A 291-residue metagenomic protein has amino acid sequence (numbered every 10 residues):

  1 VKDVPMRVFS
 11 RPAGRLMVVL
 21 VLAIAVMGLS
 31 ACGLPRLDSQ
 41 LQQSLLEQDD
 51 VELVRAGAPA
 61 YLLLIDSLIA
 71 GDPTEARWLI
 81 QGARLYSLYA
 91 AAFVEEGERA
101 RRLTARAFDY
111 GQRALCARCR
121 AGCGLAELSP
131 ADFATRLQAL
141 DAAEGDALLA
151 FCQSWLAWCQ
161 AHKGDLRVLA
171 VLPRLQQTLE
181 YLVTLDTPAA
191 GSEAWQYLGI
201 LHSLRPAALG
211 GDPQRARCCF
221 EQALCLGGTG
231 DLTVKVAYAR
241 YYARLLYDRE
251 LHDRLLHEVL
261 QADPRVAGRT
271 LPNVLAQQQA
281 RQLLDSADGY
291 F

Functional and structural regions predicted by a protein language model:
M17-G28: Bacterial N-terminal signal peptides
V26-E52, S67: Bacterial Sec signal peptide processing site at the extreme N-terminus
D50-Q81: Post-signal-peptide N-terminal segment of Sec-exported extracytoplasmic proteins
I69, A83, S87-G97, A157-R167 (+3 more regions): Short coil/turn linking the two alpha-helices of tandem helical-hairpin repeats
W78-L79, A83-Y86, L148, W155 (+4 more regions): TPR repeat positional signature
R101-L115, R215-R217, D253-V266: TPR/TPR-like (Sel1-like) alpha-helical repeat modules
T187-E221, C225-G228: Alpha-helical adaptor scaffolds
R265-F291: Terminal, low-structured helical/coil segments at or just beyond the last alpha-helical repeat
